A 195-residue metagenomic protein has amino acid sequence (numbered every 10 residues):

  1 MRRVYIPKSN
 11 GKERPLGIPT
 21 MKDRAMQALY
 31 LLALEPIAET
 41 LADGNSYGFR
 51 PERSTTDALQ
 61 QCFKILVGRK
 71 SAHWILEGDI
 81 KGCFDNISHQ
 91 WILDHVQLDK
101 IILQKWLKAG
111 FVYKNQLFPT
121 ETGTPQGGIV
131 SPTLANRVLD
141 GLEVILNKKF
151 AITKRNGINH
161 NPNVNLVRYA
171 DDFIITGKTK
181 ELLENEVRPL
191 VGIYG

Functional and structural regions predicted by a protein language model:
R3-V4, S9, G44-N45, D57-G195: Conserved polymerase palm-domain catalytic core
P15-I18: Conserved phosphate-binding loops in nucleotide/dinucleotide-binding enzymes
M21-K22, S54, N165: Generic detector of ordered secondary-structure context
K22-Q27, L59, F63: Duplex nucleic acid-engaging cores and interfaces of nucleic-acid transaction enzymes
M26-L34, L134-A135: Active/ligand-binding-proximal structured segments within catalytic/core domains that scaffold catalytic residues
L32, P36-G48: Charged boundary/loop elements
P51-D57: Active-site beta-loop-alpha junctions of metal-dependent nucleic acid enzymes, especially the RNase H-like/DDE
